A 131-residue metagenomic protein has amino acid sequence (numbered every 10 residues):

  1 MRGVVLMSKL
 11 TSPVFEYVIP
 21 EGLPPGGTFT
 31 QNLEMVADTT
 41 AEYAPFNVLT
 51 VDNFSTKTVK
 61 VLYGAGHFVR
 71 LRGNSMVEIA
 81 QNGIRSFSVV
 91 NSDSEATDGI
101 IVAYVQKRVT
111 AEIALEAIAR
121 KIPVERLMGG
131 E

Functional and structural regions predicted by a protein language model:
M1-E21, F46, G83-V90, G99-E131: Extended, low-complexity segments enriched in Ser/Thr/Gly and acidic residues that occur primarily in surface-exposed
S12-I19, L23-T39, G64-A80: Short, solvent-exposed S/T- and G/P-enriched segments that are highly enriched in secreted/extracellular and lumenal
Q31-N53: Solvent-exposed, low-complexity, repeat-rich "mucin-like" stalks and linkers
P45-V48, D52-R70, A96-Q106: Short, surface-exposed beta-strand/strand-loop-strand elements in extracellular ectodomains
F54, Q81-N82, S92: Hydrophobic loop/turn residues within beta-sheet-rich immunoglobulin-like superfamily modules
